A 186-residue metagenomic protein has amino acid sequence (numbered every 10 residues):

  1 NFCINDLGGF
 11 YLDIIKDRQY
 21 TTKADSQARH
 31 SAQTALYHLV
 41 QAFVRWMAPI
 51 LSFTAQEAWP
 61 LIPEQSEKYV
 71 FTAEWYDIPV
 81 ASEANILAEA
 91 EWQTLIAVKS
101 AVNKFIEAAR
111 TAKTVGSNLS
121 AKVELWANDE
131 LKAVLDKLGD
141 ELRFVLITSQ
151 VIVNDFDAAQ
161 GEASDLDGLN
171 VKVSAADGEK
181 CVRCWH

Functional and structural regions predicted by a protein language model:
C3-I4: Hydrophobic residues within the alpha-helices of tandem HEAT/HEAT-like
D13-F105, A109-D129, A133, I152-V171: Acidic, turn-prone loop/beta-hairpin segments
G139-F156: A glycine-rich helix N-cap at a beta->alpha junction
G178-C181: Residues immediately within or flanking Cys/His clusters that coordinate Zn2+ in small zinc-binding modules
W185: Cys/His-coordinated zinc-binding microdomains
